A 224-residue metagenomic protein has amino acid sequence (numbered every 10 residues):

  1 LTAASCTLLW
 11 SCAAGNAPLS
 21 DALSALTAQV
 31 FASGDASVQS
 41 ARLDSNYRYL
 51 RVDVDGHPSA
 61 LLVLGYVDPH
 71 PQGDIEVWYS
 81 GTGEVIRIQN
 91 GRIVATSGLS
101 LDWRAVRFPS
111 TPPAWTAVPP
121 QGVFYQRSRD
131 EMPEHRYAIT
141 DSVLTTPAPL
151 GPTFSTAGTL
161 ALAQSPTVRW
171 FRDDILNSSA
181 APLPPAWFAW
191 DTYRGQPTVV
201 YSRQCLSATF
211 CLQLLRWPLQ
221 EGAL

Functional and structural regions predicted by a protein language model:
L1-T2: Bacterial N-terminal signal peptides that target proteins for export
L8-S11: C-terminal motif of bacterial Sec signal peptides marking the signal peptidase cleavage site
A13-I88, R92-A105, A117, G122-L224: Acidic, serine/threonine-rich low-complexity disordered tracts
P112: Solvent-exposed, flexible loop/coil residues
